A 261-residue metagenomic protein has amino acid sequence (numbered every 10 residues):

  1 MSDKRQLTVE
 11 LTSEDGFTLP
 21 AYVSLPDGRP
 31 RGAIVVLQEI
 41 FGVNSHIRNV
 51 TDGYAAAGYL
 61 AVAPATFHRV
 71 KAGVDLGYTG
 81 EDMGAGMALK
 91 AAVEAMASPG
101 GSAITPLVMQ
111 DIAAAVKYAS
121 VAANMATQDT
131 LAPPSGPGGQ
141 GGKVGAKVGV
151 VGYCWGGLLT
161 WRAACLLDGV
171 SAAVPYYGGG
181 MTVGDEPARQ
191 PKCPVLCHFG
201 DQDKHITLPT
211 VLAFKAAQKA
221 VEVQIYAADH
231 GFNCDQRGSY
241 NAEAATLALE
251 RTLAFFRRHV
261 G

Functional and structural regions predicted by a protein language model:
M1-G261: N-terminal cap/leader regions of alpha/beta-hydrolase-fold enzymes, predominantly small-molecule hydrolases
